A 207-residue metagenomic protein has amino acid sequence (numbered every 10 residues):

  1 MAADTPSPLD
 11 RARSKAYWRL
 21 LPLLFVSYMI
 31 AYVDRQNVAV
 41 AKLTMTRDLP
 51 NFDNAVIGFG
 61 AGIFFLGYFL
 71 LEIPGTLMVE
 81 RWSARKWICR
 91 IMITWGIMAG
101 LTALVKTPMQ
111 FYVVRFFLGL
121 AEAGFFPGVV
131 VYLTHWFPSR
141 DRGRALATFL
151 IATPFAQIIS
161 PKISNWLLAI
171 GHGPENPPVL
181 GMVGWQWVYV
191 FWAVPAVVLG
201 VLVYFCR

Functional and structural regions predicted by a protein language model:
M1-V38: Cytosolic juxtamembrane N-terminal segment immediately preceding the first transmembrane helix of multi-pass
Q36, F65-I73, A123, Q157-I158: Residue-level signature of mid-helix packing/kink "hotspots" within the transmembrane helices of 12-pass Major
A39-L70: Extracellular/periplasmic helix-loop-helix junction of adjacent transmembrane segments in MFS-like secondary
L70-M109: Conserved MFS/SLC helix-loop-helix module at the cytosolic interface between two early adjacent transmembrane helices
M92-T102, L118, W192-L199: MFS 12-TM fold signature
V114-I151: Cytoplasmic helix-loop-helix junction between adjacent transmembrane helices in 12-TM secondary transporters
G143-H172, A196: Glycine-rich segments within core transmembrane alpha-helices of 12-TM secondary carriers
G184-F205: Symmetry-related core transmembrane helices of the 12-TM Major Facilitator Superfamily/SLC fold
